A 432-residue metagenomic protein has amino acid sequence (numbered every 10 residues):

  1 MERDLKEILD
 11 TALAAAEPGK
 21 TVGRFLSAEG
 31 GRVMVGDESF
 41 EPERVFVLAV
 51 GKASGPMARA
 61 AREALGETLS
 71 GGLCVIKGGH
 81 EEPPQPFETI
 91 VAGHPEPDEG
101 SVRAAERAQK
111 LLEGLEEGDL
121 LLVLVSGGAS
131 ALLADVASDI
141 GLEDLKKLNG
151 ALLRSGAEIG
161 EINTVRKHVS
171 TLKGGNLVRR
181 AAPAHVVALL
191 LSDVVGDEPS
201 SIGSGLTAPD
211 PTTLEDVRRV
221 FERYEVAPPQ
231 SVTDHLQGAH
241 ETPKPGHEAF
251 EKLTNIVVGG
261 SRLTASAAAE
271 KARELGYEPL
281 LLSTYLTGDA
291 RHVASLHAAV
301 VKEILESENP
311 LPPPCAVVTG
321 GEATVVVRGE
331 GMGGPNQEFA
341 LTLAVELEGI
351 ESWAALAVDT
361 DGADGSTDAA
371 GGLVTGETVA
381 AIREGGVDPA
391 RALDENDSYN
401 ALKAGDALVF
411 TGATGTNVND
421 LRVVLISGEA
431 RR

Functional and structural regions predicted by a protein language model:
M1-F46, G55-L65, D98-E117, G259-T264 (+2 more regions): N-terminal glycine-/serine-/threonine-rich phosphate-binding loop
L48-V50, L73-I76, V123-G127, A188-V194 (+3 more regions): Short beta-strand segments
K52-A53, M57-E81: Active-site cofactor/substrate anionic-group-binding motifs, chiefly glycine- and Lys/Arg-rich phosphate-binding loops
A60-L69, P86-T89, Q109, V136-K147 (+4 more regions): A glycine- and small-aliphatic-rich helix-loop capping segment at beta-alpha/alpha-beta transitions that lines
V75-E117, G160, V165-R166: Glycine-rich oxoanion-binding loops at beta->alpha junctions
S138-Q230, G238: Internal gly/pro-rich beta-alpha loop/helix module that stabilizes soluble enzyme cofactors or their anionic handles
R166, A184-V187, P209-V300: Accessory alpha-helical/coil subdomains and C-terminal extensions that flank or cap enzyme catalytic cores
L341-R432: Internal helix-turn-beta structural module
